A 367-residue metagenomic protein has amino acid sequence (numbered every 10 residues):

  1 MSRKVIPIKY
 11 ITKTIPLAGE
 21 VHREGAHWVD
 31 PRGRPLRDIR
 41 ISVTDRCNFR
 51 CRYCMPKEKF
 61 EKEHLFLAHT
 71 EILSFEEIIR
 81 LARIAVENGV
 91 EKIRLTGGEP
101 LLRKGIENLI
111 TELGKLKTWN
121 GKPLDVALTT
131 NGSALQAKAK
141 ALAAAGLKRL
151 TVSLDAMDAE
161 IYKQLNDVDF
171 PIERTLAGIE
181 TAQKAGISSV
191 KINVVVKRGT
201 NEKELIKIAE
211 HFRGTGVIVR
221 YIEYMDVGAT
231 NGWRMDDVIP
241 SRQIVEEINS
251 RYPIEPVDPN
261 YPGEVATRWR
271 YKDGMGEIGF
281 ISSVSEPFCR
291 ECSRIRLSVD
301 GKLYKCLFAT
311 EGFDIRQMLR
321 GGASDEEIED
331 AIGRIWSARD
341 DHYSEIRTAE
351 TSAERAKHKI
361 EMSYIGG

Functional and structural regions predicted by a protein language model:
M1-V29, E286-G367: Radical SAM enzyme core and accessory elements
Y10, E160, I172-L176, E180-E277 (+2 more regions): Radical SAM enzyme [4Fe-4S]-AdoMet core and its adjacent flexible, acidic and glycine-rich loops/tails across
P16-L36, G263-E277: Short, charged low-complexity linear segments at domain edges
P31, T70-L73, G98, A127 (+4 more regions): Pocket-edge positions in alpha/beta enzyme catalytic cores
P31-S74: Canonical Radical SAM [4Fe-4S] cluster-binding loop centered on the CxxxCxxC motif and its immediate flanking residues
V43, C51, L95, V219 (+1 more regions): Conserved, mostly hydrophobic/aromatic
E61-L65, D158-N166, G228-G232, D314-I315: A short acidic, helix-capping loop that chelates divalent metal ions and anchors anionic groups
F75-L95, L102-I222: Radical SAM/AdoMet-radical enzyme domain recognition
